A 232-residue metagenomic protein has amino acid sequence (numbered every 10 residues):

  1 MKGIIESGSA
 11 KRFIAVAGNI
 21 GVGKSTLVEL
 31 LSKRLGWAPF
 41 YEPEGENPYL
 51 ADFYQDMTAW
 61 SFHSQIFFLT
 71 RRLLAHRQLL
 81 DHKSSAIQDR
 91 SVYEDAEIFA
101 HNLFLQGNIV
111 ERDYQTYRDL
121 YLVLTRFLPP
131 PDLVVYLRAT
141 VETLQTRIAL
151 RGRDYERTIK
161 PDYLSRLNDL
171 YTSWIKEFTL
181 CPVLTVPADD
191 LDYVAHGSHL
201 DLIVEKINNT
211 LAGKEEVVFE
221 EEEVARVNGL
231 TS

Functional and structural regions predicted by a protein language model:
M1-R12: Extreme N-terminal, non-catalytic leader segments that precede Walker-type/kinase nucleotide-binding cores
V16: Hydrophobic anchor at the beta1->P-loop junction of P-loop NTPases
N19: P-loop (Walker A) phosphate-binding loop of NTP-binding proteins
K24: Conserved lysine of the Walker
K33-R72: Conserved substrate/cofactor phosphate-moiety recognition/catalytic segment in nucleotide-dependent phosphotransferases
I98-T172: A glycine- and Lys/Arg-enriched "phosphate-lid" helix/loop adjacent to the NTP-binding pocket of small-molecule kinases
T146-T158, Y163-S232: NTP-dependent small-molecule kinase module
